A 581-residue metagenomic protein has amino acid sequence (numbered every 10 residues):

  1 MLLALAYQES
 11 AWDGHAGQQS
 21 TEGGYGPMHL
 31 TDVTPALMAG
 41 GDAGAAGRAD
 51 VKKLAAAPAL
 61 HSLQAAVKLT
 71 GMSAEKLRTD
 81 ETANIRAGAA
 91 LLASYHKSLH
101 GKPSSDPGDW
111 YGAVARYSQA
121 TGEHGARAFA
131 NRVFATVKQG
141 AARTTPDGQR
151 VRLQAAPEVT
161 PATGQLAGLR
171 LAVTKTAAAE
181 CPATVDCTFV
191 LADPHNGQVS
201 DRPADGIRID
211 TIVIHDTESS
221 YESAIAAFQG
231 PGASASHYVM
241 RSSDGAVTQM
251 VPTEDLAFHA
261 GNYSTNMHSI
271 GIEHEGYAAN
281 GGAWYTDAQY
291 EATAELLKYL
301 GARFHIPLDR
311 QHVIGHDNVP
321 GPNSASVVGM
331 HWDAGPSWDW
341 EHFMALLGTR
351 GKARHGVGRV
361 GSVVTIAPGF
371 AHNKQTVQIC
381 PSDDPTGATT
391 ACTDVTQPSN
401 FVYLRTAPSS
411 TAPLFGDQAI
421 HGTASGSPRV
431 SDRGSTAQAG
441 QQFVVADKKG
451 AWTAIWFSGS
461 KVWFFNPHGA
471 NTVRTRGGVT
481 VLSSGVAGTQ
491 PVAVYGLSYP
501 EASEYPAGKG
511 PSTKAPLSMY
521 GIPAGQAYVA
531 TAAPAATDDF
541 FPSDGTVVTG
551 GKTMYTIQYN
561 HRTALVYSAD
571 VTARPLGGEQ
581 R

Functional and structural regions predicted by a protein language model:
M1-L3, G14-Q19, L99-R116, R143-V151 (+3 more regions): Surface-exposed patches in mature extracellular/periplasmic domains of secreted proteins
M1-Q139: Catalytic glycan-binding domains that act on GlcNAc-containing polysaccharides
L3-A4, P27-H29, T211-D216, A235-M240 (+4 more regions): Structural recognition of the beta-strand scaffold that forms the well-ordered cores of secreted hydrolase catalytic
T70-T82, H100-S104, A115-E123, V199-D201 (+4 more regions): Second-shell loop/turn segments in exported
F129-V185, G282-N400: Basic/polar, cationic surfaces and motifs that engage anionic cell-wall and phosphate/carboxylate ligands
Q149-G261, S460-K461, N466-H468, T480-S484: N-terminal catalytic cores of peptidoglycan-degrading enzymes
G434-A470, S518-R574: SH3/SH3-like beta-barrel superfamily modules
P467-K509: Intrinsically disordered, low-complexity linker and terminal regions at domain boundaries
